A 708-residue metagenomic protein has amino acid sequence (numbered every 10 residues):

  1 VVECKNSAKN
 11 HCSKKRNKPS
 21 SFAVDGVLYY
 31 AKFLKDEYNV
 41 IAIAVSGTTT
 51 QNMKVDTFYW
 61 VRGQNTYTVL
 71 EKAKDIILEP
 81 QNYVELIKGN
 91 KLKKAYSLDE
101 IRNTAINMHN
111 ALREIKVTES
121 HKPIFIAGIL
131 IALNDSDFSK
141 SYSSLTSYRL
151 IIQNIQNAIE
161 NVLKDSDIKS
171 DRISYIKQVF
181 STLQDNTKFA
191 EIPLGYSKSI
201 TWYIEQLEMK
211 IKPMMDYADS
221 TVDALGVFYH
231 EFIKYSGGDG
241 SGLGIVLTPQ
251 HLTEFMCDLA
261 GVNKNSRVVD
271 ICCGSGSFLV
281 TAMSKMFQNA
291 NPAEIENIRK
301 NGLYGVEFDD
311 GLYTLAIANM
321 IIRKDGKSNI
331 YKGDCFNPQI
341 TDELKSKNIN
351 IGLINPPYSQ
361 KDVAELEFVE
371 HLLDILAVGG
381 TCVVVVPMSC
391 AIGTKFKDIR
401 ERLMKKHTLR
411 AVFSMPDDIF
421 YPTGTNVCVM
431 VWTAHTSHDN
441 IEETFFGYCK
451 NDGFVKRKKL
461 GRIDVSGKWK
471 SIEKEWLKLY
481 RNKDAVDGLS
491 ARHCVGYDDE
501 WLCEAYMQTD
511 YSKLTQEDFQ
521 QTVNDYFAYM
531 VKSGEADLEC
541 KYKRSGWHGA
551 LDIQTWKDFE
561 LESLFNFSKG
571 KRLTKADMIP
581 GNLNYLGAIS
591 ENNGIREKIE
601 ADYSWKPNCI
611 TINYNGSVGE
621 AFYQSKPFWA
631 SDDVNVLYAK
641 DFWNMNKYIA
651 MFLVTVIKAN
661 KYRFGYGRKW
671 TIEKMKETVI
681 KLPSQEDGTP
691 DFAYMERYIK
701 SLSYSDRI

Functional and structural regions predicted by a protein language model:
V1: Active-site metal-binding core of divalent-cation-utilizing nuclease and nuclease-like domains
K9-H11, K15-K18, A31, L70-Y83 (+3 more regions): A conserved structural/catalytic subdomain of Rossmann-like adenosyl-cofactor enzymes
K14-N65: Nucleic-acid nuclease catalytic cores
A127, A132-S236: Long recognition/docking surfaces used for binding and targeting
L243-D362, L366-E367, V386-M388: Conserved S-adenosyl-L-methionine
M256, G261-N263, L372, L376 (+3 more regions): Proline-centric
I349, L353, E562-I680: DNA target-recognition domains and sequence-specific DNA-contacting regions of bacterial/archaeal
S490-E591, E686-I708: Non-catalytic DNA-recognition/assembly elements of restriction-modification systems
